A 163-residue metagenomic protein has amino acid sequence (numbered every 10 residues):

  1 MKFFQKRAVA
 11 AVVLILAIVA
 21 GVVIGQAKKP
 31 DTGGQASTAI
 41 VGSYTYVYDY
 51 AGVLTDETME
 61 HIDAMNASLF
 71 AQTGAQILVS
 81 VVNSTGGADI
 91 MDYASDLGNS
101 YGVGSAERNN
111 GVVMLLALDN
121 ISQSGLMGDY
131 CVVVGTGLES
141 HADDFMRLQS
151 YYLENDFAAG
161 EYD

Functional and structural regions predicted by a protein language model:
K2-A10, I24-D163: Folded, non-transmembrane soluble domains that reside on the lumenal/extracytoplasmic side of membranes
A10-V22: Hydrophobic membrane-insertion alpha-helices, especially the h-region of bacterial N-terminal signal peptides
